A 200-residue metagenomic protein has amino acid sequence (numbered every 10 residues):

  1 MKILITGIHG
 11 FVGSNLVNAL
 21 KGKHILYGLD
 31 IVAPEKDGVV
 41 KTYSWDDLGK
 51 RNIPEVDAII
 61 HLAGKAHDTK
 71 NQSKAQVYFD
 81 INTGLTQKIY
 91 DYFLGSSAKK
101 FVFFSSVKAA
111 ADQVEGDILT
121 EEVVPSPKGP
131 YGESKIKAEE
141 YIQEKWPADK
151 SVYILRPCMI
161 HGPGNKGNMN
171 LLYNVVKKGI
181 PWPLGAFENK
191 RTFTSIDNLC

Functional and structural regions predicted by a protein language model:
I3-K23: N-terminal Rossmann NAD(P)H-binding glycine-rich loop of SDR-like oxidoreductase domains
W45-G84, K88, Y92-G95, A109-A110: NAD(P)H-binding glycine-rich loop region in Rossmannoid oxidoreductase-like domains and their noncatalytic homologs
A66-T69, V107-A111, P125, C158-H161: Active-site segment of SDR-like NAD(P)-dependent oxidoreductases
V77-K88, P125, G129, E133-S134 (+1 more regions): Glycine-rich NAD(P)-binding loop of the Rossmann-fold in SDR/ketoreductase-type enzymes
Q87-P130, Y153: Conserved Rossmann-fold NAD(P)-dependent oxidoreductase catalytic core, especially the SDR/UDP-sugar
S126-Y153: Active-site Tyr-X1-5-Lys
K150-L171: Flexible, glycine-rich beta-alpha linker
N165-L171, G185-C200: Substrate-positioning beta->alpha
